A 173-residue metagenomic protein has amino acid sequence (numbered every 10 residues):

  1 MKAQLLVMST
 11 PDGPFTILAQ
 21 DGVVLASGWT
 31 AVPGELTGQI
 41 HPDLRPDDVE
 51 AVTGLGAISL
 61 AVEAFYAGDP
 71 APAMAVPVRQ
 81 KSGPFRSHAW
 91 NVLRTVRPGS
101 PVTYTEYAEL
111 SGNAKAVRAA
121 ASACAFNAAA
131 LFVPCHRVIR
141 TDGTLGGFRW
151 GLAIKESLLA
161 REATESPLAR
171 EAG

Functional and structural regions predicted by a protein language model:
M1-A114, E165-G173: Basic nucleic-acid-binding alpha-helical/helix-turn surface characteristic of O6-alkylguanine DNA
K115-A130: Regulatory, non-catalytic segments
L131-V138: Short Lys/Arg-enriched helix C-cap and helix-to-coil transition segments that create basic nucleic-acid-contact patches
T141-G173: …primarily DNA-binding HTH/wHTH and HhH modules…
